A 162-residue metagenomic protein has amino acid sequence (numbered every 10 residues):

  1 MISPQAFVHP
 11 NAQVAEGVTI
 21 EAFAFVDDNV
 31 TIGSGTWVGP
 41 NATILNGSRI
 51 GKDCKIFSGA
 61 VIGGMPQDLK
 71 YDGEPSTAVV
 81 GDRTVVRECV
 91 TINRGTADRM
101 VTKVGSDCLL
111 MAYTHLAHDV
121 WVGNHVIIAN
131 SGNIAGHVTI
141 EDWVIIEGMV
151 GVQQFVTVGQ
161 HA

Functional and structural regions predicted by a protein language model:
I2-A162: Structural signal for interior beta-strand "rungs" in well-ordered beta-sheet cores of soluble enzyme domains
